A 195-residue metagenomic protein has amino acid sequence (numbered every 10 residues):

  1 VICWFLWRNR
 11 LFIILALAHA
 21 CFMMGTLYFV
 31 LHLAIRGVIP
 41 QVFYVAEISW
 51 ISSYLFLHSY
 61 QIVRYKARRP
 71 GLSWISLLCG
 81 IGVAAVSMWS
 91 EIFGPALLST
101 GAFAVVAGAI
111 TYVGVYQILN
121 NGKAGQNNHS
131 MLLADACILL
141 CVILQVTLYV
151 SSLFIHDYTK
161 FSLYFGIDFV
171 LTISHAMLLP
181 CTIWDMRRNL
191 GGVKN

Functional and structural regions predicted by a protein language model:
V1, L11-I35, E47-Y54, I81-V86 (+2 more regions): Hydrophobic alpha-helical transmembrane segments of multi-pass membrane proteins
V1-F5, L33-C79, S87-M88, G114-L119 (+1 more regions): Internal transmembrane alpha-helix with an interfacial aromatic "cap," most often the third helix
L6-C21, R68-L78, G125-I138, G191-N195: Membrane-interfacial loop-to-transmembrane alpha-helix junctions, especially the N-terminal start
A34-P40, I92-P95, L153-F161: Membrane-interface helix termini and inter-helical loops of multi-pass transporters
Q41-L55, S99-T111, S162-A176: Alpha-helical transmembrane segments of polytopic membrane proteins
S76-V83, G166-V170: Generic structural signal for beta-strand residues in well-ordered domains
C79-T100: Membrane-helix boundary elements
T111-N195: C-terminal transmembrane-bundle signature of multipass membrane proteins, characterized by strong activation on
